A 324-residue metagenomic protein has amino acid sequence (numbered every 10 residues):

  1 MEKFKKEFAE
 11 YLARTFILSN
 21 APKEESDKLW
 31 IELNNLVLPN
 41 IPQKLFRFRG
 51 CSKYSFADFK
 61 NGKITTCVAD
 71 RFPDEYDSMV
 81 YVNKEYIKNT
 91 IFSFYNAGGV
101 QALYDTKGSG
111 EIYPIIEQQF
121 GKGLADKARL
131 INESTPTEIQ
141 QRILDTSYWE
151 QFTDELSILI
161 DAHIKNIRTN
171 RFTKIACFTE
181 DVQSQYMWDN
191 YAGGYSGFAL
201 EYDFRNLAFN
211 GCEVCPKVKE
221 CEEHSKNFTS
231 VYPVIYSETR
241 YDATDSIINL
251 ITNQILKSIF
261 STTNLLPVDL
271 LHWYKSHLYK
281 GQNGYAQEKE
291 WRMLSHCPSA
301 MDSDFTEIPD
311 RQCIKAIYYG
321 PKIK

Functional and structural regions predicted by a protein language model:
M1-K324: Partner-binding and oligomerization surfaces adjacent to conserved cores of proteins that assemble macromolecular
